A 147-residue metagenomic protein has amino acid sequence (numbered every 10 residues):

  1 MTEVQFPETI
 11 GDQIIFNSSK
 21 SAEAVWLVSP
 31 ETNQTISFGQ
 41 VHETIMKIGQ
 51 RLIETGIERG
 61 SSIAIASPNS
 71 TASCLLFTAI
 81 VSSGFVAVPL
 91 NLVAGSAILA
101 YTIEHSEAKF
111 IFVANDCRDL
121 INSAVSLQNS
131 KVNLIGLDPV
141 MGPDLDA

Functional and structural regions predicted by a protein language model:
M1-T9, G142-A147: Flexible, low-complexity linker/hinge segments
T2-Q5, Q40-V41, V88-L90: Short, flexible loop segments at the rims of nucleotide/cofactor-binding pockets, characterized by
E3-W26, E43: A short N-terminal helical cap/helix-turn-helix that marks the beginning of AMP-binding/adenylate-forming
P7, A66, I111-A114: Active-site-adjacent beta-strand anchor residues
I14, L76, I121: Aromatic/hydrophobic pocket-lining residues that form π-stacking "cages" and hydrophobic walls in ligand
E23-T78, G95-A100: Conserved AMP-binding/adenylate-forming core of the ANL superfamily
E54-T55, S82-A147: Structural core segment of the AMP-binding/adenylate-forming
